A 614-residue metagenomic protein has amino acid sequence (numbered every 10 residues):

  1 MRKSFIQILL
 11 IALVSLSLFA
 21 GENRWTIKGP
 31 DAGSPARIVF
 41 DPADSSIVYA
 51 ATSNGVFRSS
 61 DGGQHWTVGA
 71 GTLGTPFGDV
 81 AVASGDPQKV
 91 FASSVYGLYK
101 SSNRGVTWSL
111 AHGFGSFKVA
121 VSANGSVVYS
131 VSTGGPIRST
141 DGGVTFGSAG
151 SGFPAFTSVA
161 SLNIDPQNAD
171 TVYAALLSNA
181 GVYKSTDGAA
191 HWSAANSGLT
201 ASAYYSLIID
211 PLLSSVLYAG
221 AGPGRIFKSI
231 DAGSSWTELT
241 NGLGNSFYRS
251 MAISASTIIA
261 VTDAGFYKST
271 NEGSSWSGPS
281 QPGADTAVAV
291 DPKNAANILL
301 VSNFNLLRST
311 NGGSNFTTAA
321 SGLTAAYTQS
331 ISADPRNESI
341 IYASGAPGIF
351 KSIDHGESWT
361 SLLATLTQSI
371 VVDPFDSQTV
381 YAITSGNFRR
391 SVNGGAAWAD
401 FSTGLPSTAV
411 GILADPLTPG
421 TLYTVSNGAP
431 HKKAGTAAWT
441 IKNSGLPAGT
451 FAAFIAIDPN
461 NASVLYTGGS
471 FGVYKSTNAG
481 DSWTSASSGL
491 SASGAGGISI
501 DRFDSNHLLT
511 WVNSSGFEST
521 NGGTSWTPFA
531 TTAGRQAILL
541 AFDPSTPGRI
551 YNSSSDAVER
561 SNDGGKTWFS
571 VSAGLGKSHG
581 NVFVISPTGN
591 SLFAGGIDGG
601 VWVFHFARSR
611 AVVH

Functional and structural regions predicted by a protein language model:
R2-H614: Extracellular glycan-interacting surfaces
